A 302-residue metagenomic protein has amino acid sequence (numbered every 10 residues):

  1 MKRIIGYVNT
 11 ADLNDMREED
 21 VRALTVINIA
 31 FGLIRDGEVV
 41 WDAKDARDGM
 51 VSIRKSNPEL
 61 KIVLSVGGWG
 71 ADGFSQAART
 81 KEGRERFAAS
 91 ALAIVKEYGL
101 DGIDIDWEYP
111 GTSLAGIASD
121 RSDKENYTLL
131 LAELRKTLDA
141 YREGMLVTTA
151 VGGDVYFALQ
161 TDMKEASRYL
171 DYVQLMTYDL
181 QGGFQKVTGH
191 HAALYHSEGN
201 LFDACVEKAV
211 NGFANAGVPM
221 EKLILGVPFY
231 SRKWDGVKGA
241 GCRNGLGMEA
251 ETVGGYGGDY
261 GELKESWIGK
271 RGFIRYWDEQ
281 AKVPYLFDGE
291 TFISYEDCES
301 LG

Functional and structural regions predicted by a protein language model:
M1-G6, N57-V63, L138-G153, M220-L223: Short beta-strand/loop segments at the ligand-binding rim of alpha/beta enzyme cores
M1-V95, T112, S122, M248: Glycan-recognition patch characteristic of GH18 chitinases/ENGases and related GlcNAc/peptidoglycan-binding proteins
T10-N14, G32-D36, G68-D72, E108-L114 (+3 more regions): Solvent-exposed loop/turn segments at secondary-structure junctions within structured extracellular/periplasmic domains
D15, E82, A150-V187, S231-M248: Substrate-binding cleft/loops of secretory-pathway carbohydrate-active enzymes
I27, L64, I105, L134 (+2 more regions): Conserved, mostly hydrophobic/aromatic
D45-D48, F74-S167, F184: Active-site cleft segment of glycoside hydrolase catalytic domains centered on the general acid/base Glu
R47-V63, G67-G68, Y127-R142, V210 (+1 more regions): Surface-exposed amphipathic alpha-helices with a cationic face
V66, G183, H190, V227-G302: Glycan-binding loop/region signatures in secreted carbohydrate-active enzymes
